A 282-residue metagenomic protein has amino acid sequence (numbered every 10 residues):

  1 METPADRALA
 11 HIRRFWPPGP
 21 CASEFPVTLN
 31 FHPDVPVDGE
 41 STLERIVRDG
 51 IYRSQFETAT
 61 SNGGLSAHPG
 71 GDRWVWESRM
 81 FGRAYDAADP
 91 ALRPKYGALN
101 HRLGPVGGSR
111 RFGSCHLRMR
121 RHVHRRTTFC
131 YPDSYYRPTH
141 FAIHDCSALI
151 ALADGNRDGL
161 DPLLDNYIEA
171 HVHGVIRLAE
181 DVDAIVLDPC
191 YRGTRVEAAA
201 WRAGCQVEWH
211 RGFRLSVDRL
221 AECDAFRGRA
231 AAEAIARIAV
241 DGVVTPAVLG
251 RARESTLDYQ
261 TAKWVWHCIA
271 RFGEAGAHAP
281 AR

Functional and structural regions predicted by a protein language model:
T3-V35, G50-V75, R79-A88, P105 (+1 more regions): Active-site-proximal loop/hinge segments that shape catalytic or ion-binding/gating pockets
V35-S41: Short N-terminal binding/cap micro-motifs at the start of the first secondary-structure element
S41-D49: Short, polar loop/linker segments at the starts of domains and inter-domain junctions
D86-G108: Extended catalytic/binding region for NAD+/ADP-ribose chemistry, centered on the ART fold
